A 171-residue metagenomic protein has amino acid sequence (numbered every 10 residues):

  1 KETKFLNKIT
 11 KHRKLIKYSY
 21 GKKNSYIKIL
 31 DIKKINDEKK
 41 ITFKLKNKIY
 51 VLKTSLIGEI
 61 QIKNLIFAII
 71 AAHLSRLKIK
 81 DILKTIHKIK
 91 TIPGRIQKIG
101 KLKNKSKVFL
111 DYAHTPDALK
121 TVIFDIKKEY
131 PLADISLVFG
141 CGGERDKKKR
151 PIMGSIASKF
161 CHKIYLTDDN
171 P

Functional and structural regions predicted by a protein language model:
K1, D111, T167: Conserved phosphate-donor/acceptor-positioning beta-strand/loop module used by diverse small-molecule
K1-V108: Acidic, Mg2+-coordinating active-site environments of NTP-dependent enzymes
I57-I60, L74-K78, H114, R145 (+2 more regions): Catalytic cores of large soluble enzymes that bind and process phosphate-bearing ligands
L65, Y112, D169-N170: Generic detector of well-ordered alpha-helical packing
I92, P116-L119, F124-P171: Active-site beta-alpha connecting loops in nucleotide-dependent enzymes
I96, D111, I164: Hydrophobic, well-ordered secondary-structure elements that form the walls of internal hydrophobic environments
V108-H114: Switch II (G3) loop of P-loop NTPases
